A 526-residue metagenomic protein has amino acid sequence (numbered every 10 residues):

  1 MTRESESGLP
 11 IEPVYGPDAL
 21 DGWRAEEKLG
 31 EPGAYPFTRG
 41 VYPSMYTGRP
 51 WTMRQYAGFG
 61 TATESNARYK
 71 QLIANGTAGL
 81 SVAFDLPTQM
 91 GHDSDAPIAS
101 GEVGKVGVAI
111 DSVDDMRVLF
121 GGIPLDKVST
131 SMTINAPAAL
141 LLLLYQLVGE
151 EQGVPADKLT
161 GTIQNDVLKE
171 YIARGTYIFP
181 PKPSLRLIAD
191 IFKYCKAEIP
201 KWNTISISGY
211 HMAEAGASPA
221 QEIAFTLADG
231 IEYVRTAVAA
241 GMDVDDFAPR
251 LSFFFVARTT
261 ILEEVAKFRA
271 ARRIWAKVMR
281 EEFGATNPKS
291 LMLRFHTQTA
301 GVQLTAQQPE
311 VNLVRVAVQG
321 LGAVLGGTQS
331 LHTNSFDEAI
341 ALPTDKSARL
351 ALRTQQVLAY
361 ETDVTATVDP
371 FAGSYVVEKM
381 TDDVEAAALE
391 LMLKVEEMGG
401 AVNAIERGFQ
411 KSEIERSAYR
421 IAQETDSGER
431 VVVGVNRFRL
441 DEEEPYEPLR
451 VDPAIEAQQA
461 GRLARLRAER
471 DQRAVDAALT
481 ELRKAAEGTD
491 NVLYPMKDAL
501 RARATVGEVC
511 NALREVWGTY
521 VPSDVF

Functional and structural regions predicted by a protein language model:
M1-R258, E263-E264, E282, K289-H296 (+3 more regions): Catalytic alpha/beta active-site cores
R3-G22, E31-F37, L86, T344-D345 (+2 more regions): Flexible, glycine-rich loop/tail regions that form catalytic "lids" or insertion modules at the edges of active sites
R49, D95-I98, L168-E170, S206-G209 (+9 more regions): Short acidic (Asp/Glu) and glycine-rich catalytic loops that position anionic groups and cofactors
R54-Y56, V82-D85, S131-N135, T162-Q164 (+13 more regions): Generic beta-strand/beta-sheet core signal
A74, A78, G121-L125, E150-P155 (+15 more regions): Generic secondary-structure signature for well-ordered alpha-helical cores
G101-K105, K169-F179, M212-A217, F255-T260 (+7 more regions): Short beta-alpha connecting loops at secondary-structure transitions that line or flank enzyme active sites
D111, S129, I134-P137, G149-E151 (+9 more regions): Phosphate/diphosphate-binding loops
D243-F247, A285-T299, Q307-N334, P343-V368 (+4 more regions): Flexible glycine/proline-rich, aromatic-decorated loop/lid segments
